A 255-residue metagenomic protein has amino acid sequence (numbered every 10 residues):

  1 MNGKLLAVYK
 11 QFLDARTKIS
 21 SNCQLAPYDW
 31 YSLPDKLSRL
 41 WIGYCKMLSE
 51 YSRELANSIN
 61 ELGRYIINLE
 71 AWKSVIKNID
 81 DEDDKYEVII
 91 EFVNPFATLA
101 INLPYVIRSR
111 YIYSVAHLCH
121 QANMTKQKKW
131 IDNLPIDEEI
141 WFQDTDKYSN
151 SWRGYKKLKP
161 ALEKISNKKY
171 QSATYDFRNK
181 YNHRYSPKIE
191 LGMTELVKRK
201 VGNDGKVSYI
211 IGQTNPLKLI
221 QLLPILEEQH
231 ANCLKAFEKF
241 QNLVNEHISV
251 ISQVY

Functional and structural regions predicted by a protein language model:
M1-L48, I136, W141-Y255: Acidic, Ser/Thr/Gly/Pro-rich intrinsically disordered interaction regions
G43, E50, E54-N57, V88-L103 (+3 more regions): Conserved aromatic-histidine-acidic binding/catalytic patches
L48, S52-L69, A100, L226 (+2 more regions): Amphipathic alpha-helical coiled-coil segments
N57, N68-D84, D204, I210-G212: Long, low-complexity or tandemly repetitive, helically biased scaffold regions used for multimeric assembly/adhesion
Y65-E70, I76, D84-P104, R108-A161 (+2 more regions): Helix-loop junctions and short alpha-helical segments
K73-E87, L118, K188, H247 (+1 more regions): Secondary-structure edge/capping motif, primarily at the C-terminal ends of alpha-helices and the immediately following
